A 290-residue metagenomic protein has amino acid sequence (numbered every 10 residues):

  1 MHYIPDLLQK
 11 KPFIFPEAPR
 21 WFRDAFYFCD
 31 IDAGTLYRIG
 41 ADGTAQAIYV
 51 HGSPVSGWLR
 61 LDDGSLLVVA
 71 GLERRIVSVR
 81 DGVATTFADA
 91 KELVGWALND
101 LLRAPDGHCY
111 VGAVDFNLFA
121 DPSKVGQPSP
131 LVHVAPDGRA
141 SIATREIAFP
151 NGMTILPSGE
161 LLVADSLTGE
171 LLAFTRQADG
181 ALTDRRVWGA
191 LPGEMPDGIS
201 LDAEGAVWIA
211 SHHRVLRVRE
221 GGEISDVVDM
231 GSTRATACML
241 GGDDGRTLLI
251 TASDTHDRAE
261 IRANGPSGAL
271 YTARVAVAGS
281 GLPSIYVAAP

Functional and structural regions predicted by a protein language model:
M1-F13, I39-G43, A47, A90 (+3 more regions): A short helix->beta-strand "capping" segment at the edge of beta-propeller domains
K10-D24, H51-A70, E92-F116, V125-P128 (+3 more regions): Beta-rich, blade/repeat-based domains predominating in secreted/periplasmic proteins but also intracellular
R23, G40-A41, D62-D63, S78-G82 (+7 more regions): Flexible "stalk/tail and boundary" regions
T35-Y37, R75-V77, S123, S129-V132 (+3 more regions): A short loop-to-beta-strand structural motif that recurs across blades of beta-propeller domains
V111-Q127, S253-P266: Short, conserved, GDST-rich strand-edge loop motifs in beta-rich repeat architectures
F174-G180, V275-S280: Short loop/turn segments immediately following beta-strands, especially the blade-tip and inter-blade linker loops
M239-P290: Blade-level signature of beta-propeller repeat domains, shared across WD40, Kelch, NHL, RCC1 and BNR/Asp-box propellers
